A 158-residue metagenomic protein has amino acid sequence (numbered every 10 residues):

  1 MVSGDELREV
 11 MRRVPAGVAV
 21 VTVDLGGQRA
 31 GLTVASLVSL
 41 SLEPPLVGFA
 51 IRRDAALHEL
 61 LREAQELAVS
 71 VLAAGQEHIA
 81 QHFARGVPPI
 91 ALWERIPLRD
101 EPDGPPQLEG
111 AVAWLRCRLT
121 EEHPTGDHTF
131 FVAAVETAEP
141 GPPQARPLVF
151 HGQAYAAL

Functional and structural regions predicted by a protein language model:
M1-L158: Basic, polyanion-binding surface patches
